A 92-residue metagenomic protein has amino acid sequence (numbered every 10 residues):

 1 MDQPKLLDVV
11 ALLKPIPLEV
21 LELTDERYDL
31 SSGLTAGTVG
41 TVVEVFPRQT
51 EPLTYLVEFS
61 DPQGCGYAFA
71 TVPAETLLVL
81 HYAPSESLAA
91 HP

Functional and structural regions predicted by a protein language model:
M1-S85, H91: Basic/aromatic-rich interaction segments and small domains that mediate binding to polyanionic partners
